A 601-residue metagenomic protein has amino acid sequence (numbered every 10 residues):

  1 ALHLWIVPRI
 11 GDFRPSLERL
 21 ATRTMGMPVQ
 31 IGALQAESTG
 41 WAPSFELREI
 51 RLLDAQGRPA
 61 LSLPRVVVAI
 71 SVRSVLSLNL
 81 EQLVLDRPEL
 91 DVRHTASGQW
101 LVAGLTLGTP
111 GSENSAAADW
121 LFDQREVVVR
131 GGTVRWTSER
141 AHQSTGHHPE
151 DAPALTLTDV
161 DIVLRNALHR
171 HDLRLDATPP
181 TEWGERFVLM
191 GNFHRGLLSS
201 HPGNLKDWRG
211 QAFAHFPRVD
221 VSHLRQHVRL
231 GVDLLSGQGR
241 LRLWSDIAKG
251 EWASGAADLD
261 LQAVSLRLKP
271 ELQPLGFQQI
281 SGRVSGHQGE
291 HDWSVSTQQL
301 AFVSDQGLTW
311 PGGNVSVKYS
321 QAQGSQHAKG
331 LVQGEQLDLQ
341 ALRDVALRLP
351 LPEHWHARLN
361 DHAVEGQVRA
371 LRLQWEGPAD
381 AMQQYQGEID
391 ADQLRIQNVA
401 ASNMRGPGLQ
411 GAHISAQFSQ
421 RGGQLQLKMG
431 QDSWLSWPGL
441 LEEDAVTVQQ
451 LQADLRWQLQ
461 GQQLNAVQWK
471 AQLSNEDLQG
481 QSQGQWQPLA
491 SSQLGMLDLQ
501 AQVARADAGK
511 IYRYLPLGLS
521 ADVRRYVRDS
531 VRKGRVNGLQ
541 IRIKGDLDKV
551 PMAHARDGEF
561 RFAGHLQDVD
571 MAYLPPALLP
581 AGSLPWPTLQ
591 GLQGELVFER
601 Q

Functional and structural regions predicted by a protein language model:
A1-G26: N-terminal type II signal-anchor transmembrane helix that functions as the membrane-insertion/stop-transfer segment
G26, R58, L63, L80 (+22 more regions): Surface-exposed or flexible loop/turn and strand-edge residues in extracellular/cell-surface modules
M27-P28, S44, R48-N166, E182 (+6 more regions): Secondary-structure transition motifs
A33-A42: Short edge beta-strands and adjacent turn/loop segments
I70-S74, E113, L197, D246-K249 (+4 more regions): Outer-membrane beta-barrel proteins
V72, T106-V228, L235-R240, D246-A248 (+7 more regions): Elongated, acidic membrane-bridging lipid-handling scaffolds and related periplasm/extracellular "bridge/tunnel" systems
L80-Q82, Q124-E126, D207-Q211, W252-A256 (+5 more regions): Outer-membrane beta-barrel architecture
V84, D91, D258, A263-S296 (+7 more regions): Outer-membrane beta-barrel translocator/pore domains, especially the C-terminal barrels of Gram-negative outer-membrane
